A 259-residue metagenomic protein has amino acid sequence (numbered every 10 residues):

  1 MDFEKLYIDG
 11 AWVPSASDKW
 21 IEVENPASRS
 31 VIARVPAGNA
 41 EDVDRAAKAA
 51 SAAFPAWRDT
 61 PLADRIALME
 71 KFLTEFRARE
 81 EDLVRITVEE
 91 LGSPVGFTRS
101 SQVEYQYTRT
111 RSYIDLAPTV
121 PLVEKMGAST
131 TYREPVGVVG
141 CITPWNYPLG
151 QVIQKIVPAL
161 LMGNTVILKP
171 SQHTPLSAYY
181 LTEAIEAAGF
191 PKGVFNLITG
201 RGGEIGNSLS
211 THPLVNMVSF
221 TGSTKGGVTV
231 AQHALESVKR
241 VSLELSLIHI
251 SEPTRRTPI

Functional and structural regions predicted by a protein language model:
M1-G127: N-terminal Rossmann-like NAD(P)+-binding subdomain of aldehyde/semialdehyde dehydrogenases
S15, V35, K169-P170, L197-I198 (+1 more regions): Small/polar loops that bind or transfer phosphate-bearing groups
R29, R65, T87, G163 (+3 more regions): Residue-level signal for inorganic ion chemistry
E41, A78, D82, S93 (+6 more regions): Short alpha-helical
D44, R85, T108, G150 (+4 more regions): Alpha-helical elements of the RecA-like P-loop NTPase motor core of helicases
T110, A178-L181, L209, V230 (+2 more regions): Hydrophobic packing residues within well-ordered alpha-helices of enzyme cores
V120-K192, N216, V238: Conserved small-residue-rich beta-alpha loop and adjacent elements that most often cradle the phosphate/pyrophosphate
V138, G189-S251, R255: Conserved NAD(P)+-binding/catalytic subdomain of aldehyde/semialdehyde dehydrogenases
